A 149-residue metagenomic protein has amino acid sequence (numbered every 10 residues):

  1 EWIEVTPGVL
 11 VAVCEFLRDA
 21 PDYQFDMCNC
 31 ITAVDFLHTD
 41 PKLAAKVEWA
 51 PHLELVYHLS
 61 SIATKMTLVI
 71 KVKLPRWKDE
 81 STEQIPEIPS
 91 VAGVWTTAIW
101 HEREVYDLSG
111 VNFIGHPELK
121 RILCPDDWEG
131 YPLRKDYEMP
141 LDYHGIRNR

Functional and structural regions predicted by a protein language model:
E1-R149: Terminal low-complexity/charged segments
